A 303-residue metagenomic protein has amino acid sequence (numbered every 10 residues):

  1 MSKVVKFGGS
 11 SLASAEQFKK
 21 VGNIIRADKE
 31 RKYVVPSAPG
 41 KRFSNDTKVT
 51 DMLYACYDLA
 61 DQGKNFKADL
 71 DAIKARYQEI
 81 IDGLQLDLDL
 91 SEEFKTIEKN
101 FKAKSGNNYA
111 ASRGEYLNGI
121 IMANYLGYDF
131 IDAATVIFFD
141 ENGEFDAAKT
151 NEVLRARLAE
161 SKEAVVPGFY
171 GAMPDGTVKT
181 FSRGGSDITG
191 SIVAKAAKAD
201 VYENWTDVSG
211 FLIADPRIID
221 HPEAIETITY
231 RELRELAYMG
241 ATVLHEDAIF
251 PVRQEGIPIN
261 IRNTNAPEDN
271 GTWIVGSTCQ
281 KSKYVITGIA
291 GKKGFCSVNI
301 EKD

Functional and structural regions predicted by a protein language model:
M1-I249: Nucleotide/pyrophosphate-binding catalytic subdomain
P39-G40, V208-G210, I259, N263-E268 (+1 more regions): Glycine-rich beta-alpha junction loops
D89-L90, L244-D247, P258-P267, I300: Flexible, glycine/charged-enriched surface loops at secondary-structure junctions
E98, F138-F145, A266-S282: Self-splicing inteins and homing endonuclease
V252: Acidic-aromatic/histidine active-site loop/patch
E255: Conserved dinucleotide-binding and phosphotransfer motif residues
N270-D303: A conserved regulatory-domain signal marking ACT and ACT-like small-molecule sensing domains and adjacent regulatory
